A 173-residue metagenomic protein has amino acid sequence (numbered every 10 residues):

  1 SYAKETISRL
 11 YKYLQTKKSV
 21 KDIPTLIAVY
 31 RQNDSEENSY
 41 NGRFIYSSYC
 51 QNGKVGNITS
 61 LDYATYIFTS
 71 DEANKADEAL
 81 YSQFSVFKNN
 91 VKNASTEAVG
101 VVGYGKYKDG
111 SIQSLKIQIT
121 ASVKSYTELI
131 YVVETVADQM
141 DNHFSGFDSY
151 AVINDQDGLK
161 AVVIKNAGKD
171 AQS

Functional and structural regions predicted by a protein language model:
S1, L115-I130: A short interface-forming secondary-structure element
S1-D62, D170-S173: Terminal low-complexity, intrinsically disordered regions
Y2-S19, T127-D148: Short, non-transmembrane amphipathic alpha-helical segments
K18-Q32, H143-V163: A short amphipathic beta-strand at an alpha->beta junction
Y30-E37, K106-K108, A121-V123, D155-K160: Short, internal active-site loops enriched in acidic
N52-S95: Charged, low-complexity helical/coil segments in non-catalytic cytosolic or luminal regions
S95-A121: Short edge beta-strands and adjacent turn/loop segments
Y126, K160-S173: Hydrophobic, glycine-enriched assembly/anchoring segments
